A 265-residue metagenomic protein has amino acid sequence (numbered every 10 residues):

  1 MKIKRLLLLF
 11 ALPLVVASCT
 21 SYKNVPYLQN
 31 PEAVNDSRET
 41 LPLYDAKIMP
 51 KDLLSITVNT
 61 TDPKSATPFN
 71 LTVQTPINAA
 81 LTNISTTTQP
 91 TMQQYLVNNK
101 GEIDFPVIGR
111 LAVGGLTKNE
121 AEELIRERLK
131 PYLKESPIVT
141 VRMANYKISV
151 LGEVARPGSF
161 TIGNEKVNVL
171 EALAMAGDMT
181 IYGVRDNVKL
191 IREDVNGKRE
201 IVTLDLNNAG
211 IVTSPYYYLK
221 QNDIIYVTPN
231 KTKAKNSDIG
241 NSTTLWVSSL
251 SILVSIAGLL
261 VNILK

Functional and structural regions predicted by a protein language model:
K2-L6, C19-K265: Ser/Thr/Pro/Gly-biased, low-complexity, turn-/loop-rich segments that often occur immediately after N-terminal
L9-F10: Hydrophobic alpha-helical transmembrane segments of integral membrane proteins, especially lipid-exposed positions
